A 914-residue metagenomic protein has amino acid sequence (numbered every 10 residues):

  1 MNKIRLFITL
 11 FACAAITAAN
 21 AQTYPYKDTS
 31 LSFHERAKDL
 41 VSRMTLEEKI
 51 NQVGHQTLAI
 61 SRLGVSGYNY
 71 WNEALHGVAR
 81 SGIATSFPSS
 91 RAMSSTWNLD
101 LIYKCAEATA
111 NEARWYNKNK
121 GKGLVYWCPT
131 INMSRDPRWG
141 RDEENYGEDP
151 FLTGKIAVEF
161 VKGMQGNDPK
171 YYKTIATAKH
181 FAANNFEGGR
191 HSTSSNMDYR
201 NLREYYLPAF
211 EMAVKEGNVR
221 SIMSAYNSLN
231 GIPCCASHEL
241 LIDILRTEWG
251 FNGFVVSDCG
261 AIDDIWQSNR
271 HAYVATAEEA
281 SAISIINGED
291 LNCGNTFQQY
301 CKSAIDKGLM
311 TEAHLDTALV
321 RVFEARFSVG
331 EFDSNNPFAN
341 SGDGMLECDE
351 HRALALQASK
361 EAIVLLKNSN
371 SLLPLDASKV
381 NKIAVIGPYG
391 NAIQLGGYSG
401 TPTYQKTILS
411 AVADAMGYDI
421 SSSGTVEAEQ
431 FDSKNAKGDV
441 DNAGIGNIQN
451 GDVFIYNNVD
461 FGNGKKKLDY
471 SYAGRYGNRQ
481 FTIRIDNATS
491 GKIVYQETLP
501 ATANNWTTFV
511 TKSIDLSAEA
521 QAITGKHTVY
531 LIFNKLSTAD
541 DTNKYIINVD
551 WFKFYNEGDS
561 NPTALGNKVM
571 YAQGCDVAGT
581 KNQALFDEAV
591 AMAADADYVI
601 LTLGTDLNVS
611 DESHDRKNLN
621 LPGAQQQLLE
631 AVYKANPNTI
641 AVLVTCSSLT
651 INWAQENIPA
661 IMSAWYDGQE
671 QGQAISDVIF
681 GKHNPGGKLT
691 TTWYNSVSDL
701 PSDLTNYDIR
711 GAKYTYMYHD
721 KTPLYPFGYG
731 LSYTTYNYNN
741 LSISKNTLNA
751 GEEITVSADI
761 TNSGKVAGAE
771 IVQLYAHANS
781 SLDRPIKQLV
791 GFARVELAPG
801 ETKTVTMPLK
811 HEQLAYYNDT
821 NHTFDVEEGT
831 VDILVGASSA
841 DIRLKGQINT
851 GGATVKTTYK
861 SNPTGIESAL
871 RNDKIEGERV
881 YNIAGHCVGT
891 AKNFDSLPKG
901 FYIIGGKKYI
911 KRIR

Functional and structural regions predicted by a protein language model:
M1, A21, Y470, V529 (+3 more regions): Terminal processing/anchoring signals of secreted or surface-associated proteins and related intramolecular
M1-T23: Bacterial Sec-dependent N-terminal signal peptides
L10, N862-R914: C-terminal outer-membrane/trafficking sorting elements
A18-G424, N458-F461, K465, T482 (+6 more regions): Glycoside hydrolase catalytic-domain context in secreted enzymes
D419-G462, T489, N543-T563: Glycan-recognition and processing domains
V459-D460, S471-Y476, N534: Solvent-exposed strand-to-loop "edge" motifs in beta-rich extracellular domains
T528-I532, D832-L834, G905: Extracellular recognition modules
L531-D541: Short beta-strand-plus-loop segments that form exposed binding edges in beta-rich domains
